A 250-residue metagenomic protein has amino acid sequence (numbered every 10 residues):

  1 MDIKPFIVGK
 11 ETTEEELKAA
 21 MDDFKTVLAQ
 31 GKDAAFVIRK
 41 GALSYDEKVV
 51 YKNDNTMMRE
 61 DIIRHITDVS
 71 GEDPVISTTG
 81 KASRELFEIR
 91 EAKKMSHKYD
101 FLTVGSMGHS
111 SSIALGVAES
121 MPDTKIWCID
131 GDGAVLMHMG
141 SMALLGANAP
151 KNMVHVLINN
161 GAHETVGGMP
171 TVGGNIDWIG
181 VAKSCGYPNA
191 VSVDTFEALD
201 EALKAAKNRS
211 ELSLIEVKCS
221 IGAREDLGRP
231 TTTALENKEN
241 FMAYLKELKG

Functional and structural regions predicted by a protein language model:
M1-K32, V37-I38, K48-V49, L203-K204: Internal gly/pro-rich beta-alpha loop/helix module that stabilizes soluble enzyme cofactors or their anionic handles
F6, D54, P188-V191: Structural signal for short hydrophobic segments within the conserved structured cores of catalytic domains across
E11-A19, N55-M57, G133-H138, T195-E197: Active-site glycine- and acidic-residue-rich loops that bind and position anionic ligands or nucleotide-like cofactors
I38-L43, T79-S83, N160-A162, K218-A223: Glycine-rich beta-alpha junction loops
E47-T78: Active-site pocket-lining segments that scaffold enzyme catalytic pockets across diverse folds
D61-H65, V69, I89-K249: Thiamine diphosphate
P74-S96: Acidic-glycine-rich active-site phosphate/pyrophosphate-binding loop
